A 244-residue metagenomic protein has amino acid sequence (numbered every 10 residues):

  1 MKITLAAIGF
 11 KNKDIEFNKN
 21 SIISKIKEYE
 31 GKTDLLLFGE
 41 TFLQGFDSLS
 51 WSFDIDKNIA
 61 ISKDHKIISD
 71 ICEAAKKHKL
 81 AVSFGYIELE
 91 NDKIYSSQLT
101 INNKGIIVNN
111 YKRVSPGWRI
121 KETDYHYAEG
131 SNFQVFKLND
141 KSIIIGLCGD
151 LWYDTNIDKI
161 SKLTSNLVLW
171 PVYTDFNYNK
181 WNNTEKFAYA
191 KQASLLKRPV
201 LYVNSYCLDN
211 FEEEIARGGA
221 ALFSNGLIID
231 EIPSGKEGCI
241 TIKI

Functional and structural regions predicted by a protein language model:
M1-D14, S97, K141-D150, L169: Active-site-proximal beta-strand elements of phosphoester/diester hydrolases
M1-L35: N-terminal glycine-/serine-/threonine-rich phosphate-binding loop
S24-N103, D175-R198: Cys-nucleophile CN-hydrolase/nitrilase-fold catalytic domain and related Cys-dependent amidase chemistry that acts on
D34-L35, I143, N166-L167: Structural motif
A60-A81, W152-C239: CN hydrolase (nitrilase-like) catalytic-core segments centered on the catalytic cysteine and neighboring Lys/Glu
L80-Y86, K112-K121, V200-Y206: Short Pro/Gly-enriched beta-strand edge/turn motifs at strand-loop
F84-Y86, S97-T100, Q134, G218-L222 (+1 more regions): Short beta-strand scaffold segments in enzyme catalytic cores
L89-L163, N177-F187, I244: Active-site catalytic loop in hydrolytic enzyme cores
